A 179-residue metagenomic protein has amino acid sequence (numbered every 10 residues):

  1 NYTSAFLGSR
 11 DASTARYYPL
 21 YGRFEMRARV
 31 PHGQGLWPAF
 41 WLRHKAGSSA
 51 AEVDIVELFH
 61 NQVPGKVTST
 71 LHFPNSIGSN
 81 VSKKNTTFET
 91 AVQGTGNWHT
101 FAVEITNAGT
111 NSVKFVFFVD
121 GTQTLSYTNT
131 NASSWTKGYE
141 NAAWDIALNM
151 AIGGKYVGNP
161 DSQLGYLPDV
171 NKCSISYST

Functional and structural regions predicted by a protein language model:
N1-T179: GH16 jelly-roll
